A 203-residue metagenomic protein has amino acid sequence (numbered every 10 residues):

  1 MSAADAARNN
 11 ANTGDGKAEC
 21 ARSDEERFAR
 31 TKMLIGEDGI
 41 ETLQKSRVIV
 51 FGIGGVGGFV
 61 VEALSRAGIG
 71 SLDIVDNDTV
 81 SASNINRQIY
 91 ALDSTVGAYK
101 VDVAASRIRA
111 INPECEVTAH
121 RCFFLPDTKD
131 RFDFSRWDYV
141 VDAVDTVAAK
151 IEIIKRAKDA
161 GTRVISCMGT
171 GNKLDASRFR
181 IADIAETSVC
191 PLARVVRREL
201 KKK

Functional and structural regions predicted by a protein language model:
M1-I49: N-terminal charged helix/coil linker that caps or initiates catalytic domains
S2-A3, D138-K203: E1/E1-like adenylate-forming module used to activate ubiquitin-like modifiers and sulfur-carrier proteins
Q44-K45, F134-R136: Alpha-helix C-terminal capping/helix-to-coil transition sites in glycosyltransferase folds
V50-G52, V75: Conserved N-terminal Rossmann-fold NAD(P)-binding element of oxidoreductases
V56: Hydrophobic/small residue at the entry helix of a nucleotide-binding pocket
R66-S71: Conserved S-adenosyl-L-methionine
I74-N112: Glycine-rich phosphate-binding loop and adjoining beta1-alpha1-beta2 segment of Rossmann-like nucleotide-binding folds
R121-K129: Conserved SAM/SAH-binding loop
